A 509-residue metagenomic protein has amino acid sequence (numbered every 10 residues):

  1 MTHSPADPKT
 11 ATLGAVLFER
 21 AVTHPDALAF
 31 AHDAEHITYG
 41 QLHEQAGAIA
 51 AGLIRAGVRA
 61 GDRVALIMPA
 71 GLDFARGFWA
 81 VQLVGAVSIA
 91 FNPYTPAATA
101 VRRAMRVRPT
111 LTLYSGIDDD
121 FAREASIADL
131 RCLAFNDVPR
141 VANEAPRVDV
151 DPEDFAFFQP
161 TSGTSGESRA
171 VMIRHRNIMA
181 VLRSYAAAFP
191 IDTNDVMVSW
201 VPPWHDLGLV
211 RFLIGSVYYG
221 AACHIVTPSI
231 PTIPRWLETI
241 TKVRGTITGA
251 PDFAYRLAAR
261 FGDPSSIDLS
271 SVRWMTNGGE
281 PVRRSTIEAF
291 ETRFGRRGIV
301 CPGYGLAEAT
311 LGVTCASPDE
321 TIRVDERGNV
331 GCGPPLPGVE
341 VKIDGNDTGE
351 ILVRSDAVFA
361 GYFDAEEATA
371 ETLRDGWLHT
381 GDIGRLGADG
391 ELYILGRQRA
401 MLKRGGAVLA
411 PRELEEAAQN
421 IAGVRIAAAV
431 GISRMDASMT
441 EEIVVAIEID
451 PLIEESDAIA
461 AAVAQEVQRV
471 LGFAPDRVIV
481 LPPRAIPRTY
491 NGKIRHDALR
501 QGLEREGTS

Functional and structural regions predicted by a protein language model:
K9, D26-G71, A75-W79, P96-V101 (+1 more regions): Conserved AMP-binding/adenylate-forming core of the ANL superfamily
P25-D26, A142-S162, G166-E167, N177 (+1 more regions): Conserved pre-ATP/AMP-binding loop-to-beta segment of ANL
H43-A51, P152, V171-D192, V210: Conserved structural elements of the adenylate-forming
T112, T248, S355, A360-G361 (+1 more regions): AMP-binding/adenylate-forming catalytic core of the ANL superfamily
M179-V196, D206-T246, F261-G262: Conserved AMP-binding/adenylation subdomain of ANL enzymes
L237, G245-A250, A259-R327: Gly/Ser/Thr-rich phosphate-binding loop
D319-T321, G331-G338, D344-T372, E391 (+1 more regions): Conserved ATP/PPi-binding loop(s) of AMP-dependent carboxylate-activating enzymes
A428-S433, V444-V445, A464-S509: Conserved C-terminal "lid"/linker of ANL adenylate-forming enzymes
